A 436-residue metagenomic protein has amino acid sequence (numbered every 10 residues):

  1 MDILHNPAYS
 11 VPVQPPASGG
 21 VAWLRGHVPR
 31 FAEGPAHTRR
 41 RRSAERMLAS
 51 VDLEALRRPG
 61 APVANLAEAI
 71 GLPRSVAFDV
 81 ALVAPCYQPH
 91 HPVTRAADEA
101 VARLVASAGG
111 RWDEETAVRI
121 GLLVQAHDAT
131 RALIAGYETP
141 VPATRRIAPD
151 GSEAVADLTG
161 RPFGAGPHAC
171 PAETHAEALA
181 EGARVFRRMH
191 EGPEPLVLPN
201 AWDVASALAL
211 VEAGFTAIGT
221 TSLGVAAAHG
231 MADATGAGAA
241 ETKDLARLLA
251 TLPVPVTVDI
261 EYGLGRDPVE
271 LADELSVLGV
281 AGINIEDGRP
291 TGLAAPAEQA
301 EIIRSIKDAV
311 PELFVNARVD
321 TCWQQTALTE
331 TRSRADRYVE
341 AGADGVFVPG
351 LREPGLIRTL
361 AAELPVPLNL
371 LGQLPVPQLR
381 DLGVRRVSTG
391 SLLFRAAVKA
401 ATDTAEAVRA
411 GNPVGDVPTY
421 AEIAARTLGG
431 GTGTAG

Functional and structural regions predicted by a protein language model:
M1-N65, A69-I70: Active-site substrate-recognition loop segments, prototypically the cytochrome P450 B′-helix/B-C loop
A8, D157-A180: Glycine-rich, small/acidic residue-mixed loop/short-helix segments
P62-G121: Cytochrome P450 catalytic core segment centered on helix I
R119, A126-P140, P171-A180: Cytochrome P450 catalytic-core helices
L179-N200, V204-E212, I303-A309, L313 (+1 more regions): N-terminal amphipathic alpha-helix/helix-capping segment at the start of soluble metabolic enzymes
F186, L392-G436: Extended, intrinsically disordered, low-complexity segments
L198, W202, I283-E286, A327-L328 (+3 more regions): Catalytic beta/alpha-barrel core
A232-V258, L293-A317, R352-P375: Alpha-helix-loop-beta-strand connector modules within alpha/beta enzyme cores
